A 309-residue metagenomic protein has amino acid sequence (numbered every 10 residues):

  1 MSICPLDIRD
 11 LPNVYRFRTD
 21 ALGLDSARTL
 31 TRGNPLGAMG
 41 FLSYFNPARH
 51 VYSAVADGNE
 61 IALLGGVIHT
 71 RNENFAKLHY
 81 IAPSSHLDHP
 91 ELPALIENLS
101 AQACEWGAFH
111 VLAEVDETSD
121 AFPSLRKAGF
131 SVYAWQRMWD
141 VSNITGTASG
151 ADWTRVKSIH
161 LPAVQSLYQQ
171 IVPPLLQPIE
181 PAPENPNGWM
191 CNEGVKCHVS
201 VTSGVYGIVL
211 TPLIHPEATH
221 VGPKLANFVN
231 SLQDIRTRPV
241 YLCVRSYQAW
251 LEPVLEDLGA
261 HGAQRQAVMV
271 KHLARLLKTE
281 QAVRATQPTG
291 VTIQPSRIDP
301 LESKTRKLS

Functional and structural regions predicted by a protein language model:
S2-L64, R126-V209: Amide-forming acyltransferase catalytic core, primarily the GNAT-like/NAT-type and related acyltransferase folds
Y52, F75-Y80, I96-S100, A113 (+5 more regions): Short, structured motif recognition centered on aromatic/hydrophobic residues
S53, E60-P90: Long, hydrophobic/aromatic-enriched structural stretches that serve as scaffold segments
E73-L87, G204-T219, P223-L225: Conserved acetyl-CoA binding element of GNAT-fold acetyltransferases
L87-A101, K127, A218-L232: Conserved acetyl-CoA-binding loop-helix of GNAT-fold acetyltransferases
E97, A101, F122, A226-P239 (+2 more regions): Aromatic (often tryptophan-rich) hydrophobic motifs at membrane interfaces
A103-D116, I235-S246: Conserved GNAT acetyl-CoA-binding A-motif
D116-T118, K127-A148, Y241-S309: Active-site/acyl-donor-binding loops of N-acyltransferases
